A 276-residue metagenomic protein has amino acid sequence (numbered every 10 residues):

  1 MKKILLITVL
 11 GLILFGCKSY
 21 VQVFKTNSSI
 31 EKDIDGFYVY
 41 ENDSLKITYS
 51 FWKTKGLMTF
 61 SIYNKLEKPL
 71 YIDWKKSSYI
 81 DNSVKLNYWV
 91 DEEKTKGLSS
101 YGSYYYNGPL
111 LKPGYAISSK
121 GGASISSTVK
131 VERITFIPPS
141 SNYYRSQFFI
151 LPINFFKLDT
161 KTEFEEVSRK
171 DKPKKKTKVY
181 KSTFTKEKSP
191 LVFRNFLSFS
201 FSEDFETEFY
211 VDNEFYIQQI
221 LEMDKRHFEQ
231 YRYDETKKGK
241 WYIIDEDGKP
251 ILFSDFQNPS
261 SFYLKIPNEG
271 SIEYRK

Functional and structural regions predicted by a protein language model:
I4-L14: Sec-dependent N-terminal signal peptides
I13-I34: Bacterial Sec signal peptide processing site at the extreme N-terminus
F51-M58: Contiguous beta-strand segments within globular domains
M58-N64: Short, well-ordered beta-strand segments enriched in hydrophobic/aromatic residues
L66-E187: Structured domain cores in non-transmembrane regions
S146-K240: Terminal connector regions
Y216-K276: Acidic, serine/threonine- and proline-rich intrinsically disordered appendage/tail regions
